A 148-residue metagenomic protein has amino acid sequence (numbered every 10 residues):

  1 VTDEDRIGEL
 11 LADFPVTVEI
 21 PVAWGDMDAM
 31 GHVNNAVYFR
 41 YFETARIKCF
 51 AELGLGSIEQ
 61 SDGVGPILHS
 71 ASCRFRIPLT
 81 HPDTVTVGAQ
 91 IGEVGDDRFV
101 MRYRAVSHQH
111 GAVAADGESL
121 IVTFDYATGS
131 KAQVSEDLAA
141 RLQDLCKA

Functional and structural regions predicted by a protein language model:
V1-V18, P78-T84, I91-A148: HotDog/MaoC-like acyl-thioester-processing domains
T2-E52: Catalytic strand-loop segment that frames the active site of acyl-thioester-processing enzymes
W24, A71-I77, S107-Q109: Short, well-ordered turn and helix-capping elements at secondary-structure junctions
V33, P66-L68, A114: A broad, structural micro-motif
F50, L55-G65: Short, solvent-exposed helix-to-loop capping segments enriched in aromatics
D62-I91: Helix-adjacent hinge/juxtasegments
